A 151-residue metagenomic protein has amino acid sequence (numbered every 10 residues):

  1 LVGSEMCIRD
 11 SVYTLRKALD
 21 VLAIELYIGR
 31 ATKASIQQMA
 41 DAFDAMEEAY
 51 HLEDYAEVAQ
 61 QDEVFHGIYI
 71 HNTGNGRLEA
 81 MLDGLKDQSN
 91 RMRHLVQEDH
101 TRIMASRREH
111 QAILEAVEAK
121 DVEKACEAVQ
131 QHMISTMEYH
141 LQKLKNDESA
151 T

Functional and structural regions predicted by a protein language model:
L1-I8: Short, small-residue-biased leader/transition segments that mark boundaries at the very start of proteins
M6, H51-D54, Y139: Short coil/turn linkers that connect adjacent helices within long alpha-helical scaffolds, especially alpha-solenoid
V12, R16-A18, L22-I24, G29-H94 (+2 more regions): Conserved amphipathic alpha-helical segments that form helical-bundle/coiled-coil interaction surfaces
T101-M104: Active-site loop of classical SDR/Rossmann-like NAD(P)-dependent oxidoreductases, centered on the catalytic Tyr-X3-Lys
V122-T151: C-terminal effector-binding regulatory domain of bacterial HTH transcription factors
